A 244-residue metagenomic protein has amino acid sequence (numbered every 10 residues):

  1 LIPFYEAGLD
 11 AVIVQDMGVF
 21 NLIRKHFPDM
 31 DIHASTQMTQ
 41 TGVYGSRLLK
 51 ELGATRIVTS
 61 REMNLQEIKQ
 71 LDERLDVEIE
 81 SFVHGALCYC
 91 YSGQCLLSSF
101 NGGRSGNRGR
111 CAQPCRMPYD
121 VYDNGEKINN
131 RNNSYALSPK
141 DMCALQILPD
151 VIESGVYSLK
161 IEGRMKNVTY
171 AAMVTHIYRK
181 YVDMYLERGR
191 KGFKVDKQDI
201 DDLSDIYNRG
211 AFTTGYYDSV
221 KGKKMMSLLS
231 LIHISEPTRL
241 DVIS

Functional and structural regions predicted by a protein language model:
L1-L48: N-terminal active-site wall of soluble small-molecule enzyme domains
A11, D31-H33, R56-V58, E78-F82 (+2 more regions): Structural preference for beta-strand elements that scaffold enzyme active sites
Q15-F27, E62-L75, V168-Y170: Active-site-adjacent beta->alpha loops and helix N-cap segments on the catalytic face of soluble alpha/beta enzymes
D16, L49, S81, I161: Conserved, mostly hydrophobic/aromatic
V43-L52, Q66-E73, C90, L145-S154 (+1 more regions): Catalytic cores of alpha/beta
E62, V83, Y89-P149, E153-S154 (+2 more regions): Hydrophobic, secondary-structure "cap" segments at the distal end of domains
A144, D150, S158-K191, V195: Extended, domain-scale alpha-helical bundle/helix-rich regions
I232-E236, L240-I243: Single conserved hydrophobic/aromatic residue that forms the stacking wall/gate of nucleotide- or nucleobase-binding
